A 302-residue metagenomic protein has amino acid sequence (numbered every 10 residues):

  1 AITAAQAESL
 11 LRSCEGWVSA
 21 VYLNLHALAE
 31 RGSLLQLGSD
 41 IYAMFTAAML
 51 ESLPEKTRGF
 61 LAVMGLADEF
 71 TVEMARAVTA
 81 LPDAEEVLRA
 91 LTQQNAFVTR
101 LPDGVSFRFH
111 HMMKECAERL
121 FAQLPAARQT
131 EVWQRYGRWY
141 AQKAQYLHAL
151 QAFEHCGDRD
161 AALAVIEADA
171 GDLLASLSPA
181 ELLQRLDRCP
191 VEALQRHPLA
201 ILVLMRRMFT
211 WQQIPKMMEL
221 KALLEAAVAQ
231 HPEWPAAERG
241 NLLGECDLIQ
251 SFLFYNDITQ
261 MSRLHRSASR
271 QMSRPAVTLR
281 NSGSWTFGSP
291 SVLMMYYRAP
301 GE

Functional and structural regions predicted by a protein language model:
I2-A47, E51-G59, L66, A80-L81 (+2 more regions): Amphipathic alpha-helical "lid/sensor" segments that cap RecA-like P-loop NTPase cores
I2-Q6, E86, R108, R128-E131 (+1 more regions): Alpha-helix N-cap and coil->helix boundary residues
L10, C14-G16, V21-N24, T92-C116 (+3 more regions): Eukaryotic alpha-helical scaffold "rod" segments
L11-G32, M64-D68, R76, T92-V98 (+3 more regions): Short, amphipathic alpha-helical segments that act as regulatory/interfacial helices in nucleotide-processing proteins
A43-A122, E131-Q134: C-terminal boundary/linker of central alpha/beta nucleotide-binding cores
A126-M208, K216, L220-L223: Extended alpha-helical scaffolding segments used for macromolecular assembly and cargo binding
E192-E302: Internal alpha-solenoid helical repeat scaffolds
